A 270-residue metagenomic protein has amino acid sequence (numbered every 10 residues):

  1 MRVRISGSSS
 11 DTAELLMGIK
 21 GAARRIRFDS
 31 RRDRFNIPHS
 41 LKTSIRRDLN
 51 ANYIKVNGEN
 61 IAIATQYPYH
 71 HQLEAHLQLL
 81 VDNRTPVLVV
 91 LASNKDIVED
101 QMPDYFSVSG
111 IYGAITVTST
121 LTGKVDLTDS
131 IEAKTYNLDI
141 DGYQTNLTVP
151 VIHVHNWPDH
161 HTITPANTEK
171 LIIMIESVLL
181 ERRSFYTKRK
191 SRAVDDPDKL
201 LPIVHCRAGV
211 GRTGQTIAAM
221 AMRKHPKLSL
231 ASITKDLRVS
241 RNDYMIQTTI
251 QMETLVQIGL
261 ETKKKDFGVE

Functional and structural regions predicted by a protein language model:
M1-S8, E14-L15, D126-T128, L147 (+1 more regions): Acidic, glycine-rich flexible loop/linker segments
R4-I45: Amphipathic alpha-helical blocks
S40-A208, R212-E270: Cysteine-based protein phosphatase catalytic domain of the PTP/DSP
